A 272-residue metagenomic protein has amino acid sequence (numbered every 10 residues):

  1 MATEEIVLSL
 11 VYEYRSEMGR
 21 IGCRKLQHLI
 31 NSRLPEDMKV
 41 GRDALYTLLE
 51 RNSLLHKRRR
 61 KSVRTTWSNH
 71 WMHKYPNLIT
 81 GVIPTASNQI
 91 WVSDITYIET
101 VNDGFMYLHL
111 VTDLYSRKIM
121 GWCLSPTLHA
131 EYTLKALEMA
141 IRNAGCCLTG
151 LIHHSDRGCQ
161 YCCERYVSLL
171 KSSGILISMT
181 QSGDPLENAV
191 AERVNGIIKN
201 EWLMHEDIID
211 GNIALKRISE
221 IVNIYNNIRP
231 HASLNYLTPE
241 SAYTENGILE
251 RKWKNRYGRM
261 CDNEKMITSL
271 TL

Functional and structural regions predicted by a protein language model:
M1-A2, T65-S68, S155-R157, C163-L170 (+3 more regions): RNase H-like two-metal-ion nuclease catalytic core shared by retroviral integrases and related mobile-element nucleases
M1-S87, D184, P239-L249: Basic, flexible linker segments flanking DNA-binding modules in nucleic acid-interacting mobile-element proteins
V11, L26, L45, I79 (+11 more regions): Mobile genetic element proteins and their domesticated derivatives, centered on retroelements and DNA transposons
N31, E50, L54, S168 (+2 more regions): Residue-level detection of the helix-turn-helix DNA-binding "recognition helix"
E36, D43-L110, L134-M139, N143-A144 (+3 more regions): Mobile-element integrase/transposase regions, centering on the N-terminal DNA-binding/Zn-coordinating module
D113-L114, S125-H129: A short acidic/small-residue loop/turn micro-motif
K171-I175, I197-L272: C-terminal domain-tail junction helix/linker
